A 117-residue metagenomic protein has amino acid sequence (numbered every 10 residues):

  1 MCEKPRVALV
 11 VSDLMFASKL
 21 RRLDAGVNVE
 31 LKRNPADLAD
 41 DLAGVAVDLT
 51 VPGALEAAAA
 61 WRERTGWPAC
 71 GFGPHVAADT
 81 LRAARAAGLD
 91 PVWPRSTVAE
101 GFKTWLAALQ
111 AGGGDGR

Functional and structural regions predicted by a protein language model:
M1-R6, A107, G113-R117: Non-catalytic signal-transmission and effector/linker regions of two-component phosphorelay proteins
P5-D13: Conserved acidic segment of CheY-like receiver
S12-F16, K32-D37, P52, V76-A77: Short, polar loop motifs at secondary-structure junctions
R21-D40: A short, well-structured beta->alpha microelement
A39-V47: Short acidic/histidine-rich motifs immediately flanking catalytic phosphotransfer sites in two-component signaling
T50-A87: Mid-chain, well-packed structural core segment of small domains
G88-G101: Output/docking surface of receiver
A99-A111: Two-component system phosphotransfer/interaction surface
